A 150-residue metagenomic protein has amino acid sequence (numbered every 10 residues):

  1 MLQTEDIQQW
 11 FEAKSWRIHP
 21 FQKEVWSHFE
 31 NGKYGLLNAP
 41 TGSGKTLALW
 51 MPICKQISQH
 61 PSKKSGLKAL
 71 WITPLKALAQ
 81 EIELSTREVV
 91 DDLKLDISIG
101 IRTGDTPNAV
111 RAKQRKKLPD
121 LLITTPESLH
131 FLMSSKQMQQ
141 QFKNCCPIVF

Functional and structural regions predicted by a protein language model:
M1-N38: Conserved pre-motif I regulatory segment
S27-G35, T46-K64: Walker A/P-loop NTP-binding motif
N31-L37, G66-A69, P119-D120: Pre-Walker A (Motif I) flank of P-loop NTPase domains
P40, K55-I82, L95: Conserved SF1/SF2 helicase motif Ia
G42-G44: Walker A (P-loop) phosphate-binding loop of P-loop NTPases
L78-T103: Conserved helix-turn-beta segment of the N-terminal RecA-like "Helicase ATP-binding" lobe in SF1/SF2 helicases
D105-I123: Conserved motor-coupling elements within RecA-like helicase/translocase cores
L122, P126-F150: SF2 helicase catalytic motif II
